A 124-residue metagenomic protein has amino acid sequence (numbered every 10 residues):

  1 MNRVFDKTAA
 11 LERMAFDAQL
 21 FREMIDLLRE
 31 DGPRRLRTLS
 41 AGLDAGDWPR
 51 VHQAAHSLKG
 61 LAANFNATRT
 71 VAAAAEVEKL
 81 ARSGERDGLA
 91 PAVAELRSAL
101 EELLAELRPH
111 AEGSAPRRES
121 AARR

Functional and structural regions predicted by a protein language model:
M1-R124: Two-component system phosphorelay core
